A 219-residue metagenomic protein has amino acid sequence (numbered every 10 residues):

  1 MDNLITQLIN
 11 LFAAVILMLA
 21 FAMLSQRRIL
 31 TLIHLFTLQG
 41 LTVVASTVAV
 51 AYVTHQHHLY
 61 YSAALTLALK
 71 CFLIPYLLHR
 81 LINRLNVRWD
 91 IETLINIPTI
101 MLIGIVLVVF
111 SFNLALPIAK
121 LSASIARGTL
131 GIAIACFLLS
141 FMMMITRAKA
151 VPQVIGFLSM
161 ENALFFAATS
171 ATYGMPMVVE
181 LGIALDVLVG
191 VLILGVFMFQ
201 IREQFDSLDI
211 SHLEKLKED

Functional and structural regions predicted by a protein language model:
M1-D219: Alpha-helical transmembrane segments of multi-pass membrane proteins predominantly involved in bioenergetics
